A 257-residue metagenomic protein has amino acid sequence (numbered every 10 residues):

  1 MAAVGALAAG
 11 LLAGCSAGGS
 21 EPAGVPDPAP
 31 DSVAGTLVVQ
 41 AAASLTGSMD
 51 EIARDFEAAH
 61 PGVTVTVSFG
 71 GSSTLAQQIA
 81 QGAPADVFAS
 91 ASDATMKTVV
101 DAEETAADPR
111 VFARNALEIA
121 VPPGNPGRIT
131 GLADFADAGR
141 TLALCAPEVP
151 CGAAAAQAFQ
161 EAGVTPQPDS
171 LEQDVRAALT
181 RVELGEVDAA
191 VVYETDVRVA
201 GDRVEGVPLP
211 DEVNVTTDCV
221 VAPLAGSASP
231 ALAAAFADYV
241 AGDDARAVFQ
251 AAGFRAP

Functional and structural regions predicted by a protein language model:
M1-A13: Sec-dependent bacterial lipoprotein signal peptides
L11, C15-T46, D50-R54, A58 (+3 more regions): Exported/periplasmic ABC-transporter solute-binding proteins
G62, P84-A85, V187: Short, high-confidence coil segments that cap the C-terminus of an alpha-helix and link into the following beta-strand
S72-E104: Pocket-flanking alpha-helical
P109-A113, Q167: A short alpha-helix-loop-beta-strand transition element characteristic of N-terminal alpha/beta dinucleotide-binding
A116-E118: Early exported N-terminus immediately downstream of N-terminal targeting peptides
